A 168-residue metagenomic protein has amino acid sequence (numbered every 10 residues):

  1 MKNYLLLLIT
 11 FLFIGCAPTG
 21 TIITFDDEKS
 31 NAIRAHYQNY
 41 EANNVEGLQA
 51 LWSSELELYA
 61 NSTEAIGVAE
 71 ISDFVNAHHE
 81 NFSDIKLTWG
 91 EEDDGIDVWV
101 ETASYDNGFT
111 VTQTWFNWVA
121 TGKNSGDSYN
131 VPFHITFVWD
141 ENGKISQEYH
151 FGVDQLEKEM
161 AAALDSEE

Functional and structural regions predicted by a protein language model:
Y4-I14: Sec-dependent N-terminal signal peptides
C16-E46, A50, E167-E168: Short, low-complexity N-terminal intrinsically disordered segments enriched in polar/charged residues
G20, V98-T102, T121-N124: A short, acidic/glycine-rich surface segment
G20-T24, N124-S128, L156-L164: A short acidic/glycine-rich loop-to-helix N-cap element
E28, V45-T112: A solvent-exposed, acidic/Ser-Thr-rich amphipathic alpha-helical stretch
F109-K144, G152: Exposed beta-sheet edge and beta->alpha loop/turn motif
K144-E168: Low-complexity, intrinsically disordered terminal/linker segments enriched in charged and Gly/Pro repeats
